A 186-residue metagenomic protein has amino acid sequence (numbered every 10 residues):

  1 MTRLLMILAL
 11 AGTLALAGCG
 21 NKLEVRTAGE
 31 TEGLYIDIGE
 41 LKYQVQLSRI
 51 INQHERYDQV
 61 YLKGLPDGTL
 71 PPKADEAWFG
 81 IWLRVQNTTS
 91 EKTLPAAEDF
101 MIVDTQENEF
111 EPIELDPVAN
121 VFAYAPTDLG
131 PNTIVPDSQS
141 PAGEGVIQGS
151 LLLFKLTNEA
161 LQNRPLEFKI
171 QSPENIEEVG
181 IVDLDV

Functional and structural regions predicted by a protein language model:
M1-A17: Sec-dependent bacterial lipoprotein signal peptides
C19-V186: Conserved functional micro-motifs across diverse proteins
